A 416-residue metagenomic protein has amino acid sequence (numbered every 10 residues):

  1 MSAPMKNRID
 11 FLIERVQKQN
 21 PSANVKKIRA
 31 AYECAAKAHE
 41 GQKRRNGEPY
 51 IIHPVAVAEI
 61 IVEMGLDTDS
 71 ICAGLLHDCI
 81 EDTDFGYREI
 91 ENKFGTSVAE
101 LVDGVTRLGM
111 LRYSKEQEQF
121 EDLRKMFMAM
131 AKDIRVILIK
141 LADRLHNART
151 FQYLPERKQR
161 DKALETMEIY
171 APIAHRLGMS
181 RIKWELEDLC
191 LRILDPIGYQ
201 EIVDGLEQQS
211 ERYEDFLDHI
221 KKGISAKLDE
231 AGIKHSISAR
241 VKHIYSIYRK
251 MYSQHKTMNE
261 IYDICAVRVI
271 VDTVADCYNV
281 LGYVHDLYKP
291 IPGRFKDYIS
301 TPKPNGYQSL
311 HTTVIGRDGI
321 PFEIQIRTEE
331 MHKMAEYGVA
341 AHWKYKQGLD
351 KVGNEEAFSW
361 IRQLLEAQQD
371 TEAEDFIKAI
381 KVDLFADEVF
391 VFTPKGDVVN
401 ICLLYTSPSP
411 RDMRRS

Functional and structural regions predicted by a protein language model:
M1-S22, A36-R44, I51-E63, C72 (+7 more regions): Nucleic-acid processing machinery
K27: N-terminal glycine-rich anion-binding loops that anchor highly charged ligand groups
D69, A73, H77: Active-site alpha-helix of zinc metalloproteases
C79-E81: Conserved DEDDh/DEDDy metal-dependent 3′-5′ exonuclease domain
E89-G104: Hydrophobic or amphipathic alpha-helical targeting/insertion segments
R107: Aromatic/histidine-rich interaction motifs
